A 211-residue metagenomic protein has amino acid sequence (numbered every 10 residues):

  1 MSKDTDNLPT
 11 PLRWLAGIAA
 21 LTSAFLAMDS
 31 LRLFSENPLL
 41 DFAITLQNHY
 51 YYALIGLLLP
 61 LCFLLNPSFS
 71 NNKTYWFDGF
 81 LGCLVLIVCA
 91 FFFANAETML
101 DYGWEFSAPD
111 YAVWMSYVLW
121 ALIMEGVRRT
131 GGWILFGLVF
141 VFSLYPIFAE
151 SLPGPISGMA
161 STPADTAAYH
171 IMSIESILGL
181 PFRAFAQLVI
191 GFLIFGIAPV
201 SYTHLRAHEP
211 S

Functional and structural regions predicted by a protein language model:
M1-S107, V113-Y117: Conserved, well-structured core domains of diverse proteins
R13, R32, R128-R129, R183 (+1 more regions): Arginine residue identity/basic-tract feature
L39-Q47, K73, M99-F195: Hydrophobic transmembrane alpha-helices of multi-pass solute/ion transporters
F195-S201: Helix-loop-helix module between adjacent transmembrane segments
T203-P210: Conserved small/polar residues in nucleotide/adenosyl-binding loops
